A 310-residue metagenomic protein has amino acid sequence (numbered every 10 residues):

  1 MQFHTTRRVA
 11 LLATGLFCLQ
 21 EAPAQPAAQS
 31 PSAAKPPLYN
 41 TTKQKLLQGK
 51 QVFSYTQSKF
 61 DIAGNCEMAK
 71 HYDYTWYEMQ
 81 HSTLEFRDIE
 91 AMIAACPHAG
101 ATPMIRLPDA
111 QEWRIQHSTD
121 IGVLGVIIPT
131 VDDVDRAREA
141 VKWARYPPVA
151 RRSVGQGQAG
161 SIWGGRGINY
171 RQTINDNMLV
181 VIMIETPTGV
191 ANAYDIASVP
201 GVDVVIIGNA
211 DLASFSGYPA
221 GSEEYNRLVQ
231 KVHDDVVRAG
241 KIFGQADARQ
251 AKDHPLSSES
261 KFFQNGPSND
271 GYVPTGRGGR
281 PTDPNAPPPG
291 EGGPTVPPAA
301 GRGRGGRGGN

Functional and structural regions predicted by a protein language model:
M1-A10: Bacterial N-terminal signal peptides that target proteins for export
Q2-F3, Q20, Q25-P26: N-terminal acidic, proline/glycine-rich, low-complexity intrinsically disordered segments
T6, T14, T186: Ser/Thr-centric signal marking residues that sit in or immediately flank functional binding/regulatory motifs
V9-Q20: Bacterial N-terminal signal peptides
Q25-N310: Expand to "…catalyze enediolate/carbanion chemistry for C-C bond making/breaking, isomerization, decarboxylation
